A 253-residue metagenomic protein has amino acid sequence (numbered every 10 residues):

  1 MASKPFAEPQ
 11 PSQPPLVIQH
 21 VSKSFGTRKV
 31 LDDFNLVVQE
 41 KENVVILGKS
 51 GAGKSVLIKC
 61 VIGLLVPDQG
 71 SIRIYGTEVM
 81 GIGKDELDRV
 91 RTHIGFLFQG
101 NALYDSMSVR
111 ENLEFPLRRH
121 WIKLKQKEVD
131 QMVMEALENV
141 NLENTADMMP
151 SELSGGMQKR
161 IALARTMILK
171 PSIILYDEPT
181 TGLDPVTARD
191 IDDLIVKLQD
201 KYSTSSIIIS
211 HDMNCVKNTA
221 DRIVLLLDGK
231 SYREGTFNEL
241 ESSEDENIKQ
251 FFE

Functional and structural regions predicted by a protein language model:
I62: Helix-to-loop junction immediately C-terminal to a conserved catalytic motif
G70-E78: Conserved ABC transporter NBD signature motif
M107-F115: Short coil-to-helix segment of the ABC ATPase nucleotide-binding domain corresponding to the Q-loop/switch region
Q126-N144: Conserved ABC ATPase "signature" region
M149-L153, M157: Conserved ABC ATPase signature
I168-S172: A short, proline-enriched helix->beta-strand linker immediately N-terminal to the Walker B motif in ABC-type P-loop
I174-D177: Catalytic Walker B motif of ABC-type/P-loop ATPase nucleotide-binding domains
